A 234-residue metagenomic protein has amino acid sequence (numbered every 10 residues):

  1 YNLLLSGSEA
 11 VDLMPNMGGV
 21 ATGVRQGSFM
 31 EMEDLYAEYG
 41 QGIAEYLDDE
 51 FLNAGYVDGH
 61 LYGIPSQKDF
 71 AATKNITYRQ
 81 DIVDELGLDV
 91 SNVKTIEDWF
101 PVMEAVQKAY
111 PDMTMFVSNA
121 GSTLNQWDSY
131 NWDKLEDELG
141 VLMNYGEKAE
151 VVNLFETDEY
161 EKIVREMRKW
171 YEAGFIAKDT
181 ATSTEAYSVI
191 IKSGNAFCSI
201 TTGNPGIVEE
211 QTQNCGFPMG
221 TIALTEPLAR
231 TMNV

Functional and structural regions predicted by a protein language model:
Y1-V234: Extracytoplasmic/secretory soluble proteins
